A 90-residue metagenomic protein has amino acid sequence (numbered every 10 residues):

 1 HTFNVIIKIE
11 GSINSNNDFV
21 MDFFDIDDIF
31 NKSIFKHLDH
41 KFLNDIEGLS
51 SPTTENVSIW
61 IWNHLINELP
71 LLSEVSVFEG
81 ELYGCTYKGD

Functional and structural regions predicted by a protein language model:
H1-D90: Charge-rich, low-complexity N-terminal segments
